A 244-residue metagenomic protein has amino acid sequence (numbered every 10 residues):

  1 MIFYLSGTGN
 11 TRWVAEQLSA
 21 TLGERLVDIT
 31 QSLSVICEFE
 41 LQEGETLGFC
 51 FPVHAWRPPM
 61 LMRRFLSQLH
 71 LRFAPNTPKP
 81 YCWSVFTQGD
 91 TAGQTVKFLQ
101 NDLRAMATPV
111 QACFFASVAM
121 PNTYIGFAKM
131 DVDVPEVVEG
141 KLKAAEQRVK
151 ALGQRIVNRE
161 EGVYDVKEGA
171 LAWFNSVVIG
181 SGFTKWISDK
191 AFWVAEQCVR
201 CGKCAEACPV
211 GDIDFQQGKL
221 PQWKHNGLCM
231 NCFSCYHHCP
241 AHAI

Functional and structural regions predicted by a protein language model:
I2, S6-W13, A20-S32, E43-F51 (+1 more regions): FMN-binding flavodoxin-like domain, especially the glycine-rich phosphate-binding loop
L33-F39: Feature detects long, helix-prone N-terminal segments enriched in hydrophobes
L41, A128-K129, C229-C232: Short low-complexity, flexible loop/linker segments enriched in glycine and/or proline with clustered acidic
V134-V137, W186, K190, L220: Short amphipathic alpha-helical segments at helix-loop
A144-Q147, V199, M230: Conserved active-site and cofactor/substrate-binding residues in soluble primary-metabolism enzymes
A170-P209: A mid-sequence, solvent-exposed acidic-amphipathic segment
W193-V194, V199, K203-G227, S234-I244: Iron-sulfur cluster-binding cysteine motifs and their immediate structural context in ferredoxin-like electron-transfer
